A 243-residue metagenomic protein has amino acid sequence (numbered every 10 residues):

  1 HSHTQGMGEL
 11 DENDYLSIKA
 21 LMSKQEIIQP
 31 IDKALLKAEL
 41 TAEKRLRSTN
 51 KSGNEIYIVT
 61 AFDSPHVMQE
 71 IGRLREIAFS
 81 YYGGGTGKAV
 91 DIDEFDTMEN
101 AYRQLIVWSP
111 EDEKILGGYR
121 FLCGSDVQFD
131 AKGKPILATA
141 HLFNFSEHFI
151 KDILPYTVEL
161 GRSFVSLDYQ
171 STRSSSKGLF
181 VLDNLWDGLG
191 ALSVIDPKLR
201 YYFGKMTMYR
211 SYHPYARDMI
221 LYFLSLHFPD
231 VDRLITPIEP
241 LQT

Functional and structural regions predicted by a protein language model:
H1, R75, L185-W186: Short amphipathic C-terminal alpha-helix that caps PH/PH-like domains
H1-Q25, T243: Non-catalytic C-terminal accessory region of glycerolipid acyltransferases and related lyso-lipid remodeling enzymes
A20-F62: Conserved N-terminal entry element of GNAT/NAT acetyltransferase domains
S48-D93, Q104-W108, D112-C123: Short amphipathic alpha-helix that is part of the acyltransferase structural core
T86, D126-T243: Acyl-donor binding region in acyl/amide transferases
K88-N100, R210-Y212: Beta-rich nucleic-acid/ligand-interaction surfaces
F95-I106, F129: A short helix-loop-beta-strand connector motif used in the catalytic cores of GNAT acetyltransferases and, in some
E99-R103, P110-L116, I153-P155, E159 (+1 more regions): Short, well-ordered loop/turn elements at secondary-structure boundaries
